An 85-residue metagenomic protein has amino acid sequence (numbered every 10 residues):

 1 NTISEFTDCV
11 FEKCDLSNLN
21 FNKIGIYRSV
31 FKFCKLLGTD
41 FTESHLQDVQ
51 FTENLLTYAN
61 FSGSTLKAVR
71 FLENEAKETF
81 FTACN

Functional and structural regions predicted by a protein language model:
N1-N85: Tandem repeat scaffolds
